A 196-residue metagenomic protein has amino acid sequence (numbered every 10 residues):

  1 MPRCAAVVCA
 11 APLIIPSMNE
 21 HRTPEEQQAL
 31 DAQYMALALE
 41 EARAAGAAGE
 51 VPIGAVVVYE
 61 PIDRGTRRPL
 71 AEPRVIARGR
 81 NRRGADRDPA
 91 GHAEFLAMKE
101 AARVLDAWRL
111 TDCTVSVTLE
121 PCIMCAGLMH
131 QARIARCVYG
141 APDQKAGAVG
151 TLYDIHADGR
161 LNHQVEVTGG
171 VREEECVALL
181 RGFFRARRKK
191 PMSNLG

Functional and structural regions predicted by a protein language model:
L13-A45, I62-A71, P121-M124, L128-G196: Zinc-dependent deaminase
A38, A42-A45, A55, A93 (+1 more regions): Small-residue (primarily alanine) positions within well-ordered alpha-helices, especially packing/interaction faces
I53-Y59: Short beta-strand scaffold segments in enzyme catalytic cores
I76-G79: A structural microfeature
A85-F95: A short, polar/charged loop-to-alpha-helix boundary motif
A107-E120: Immediate flanking context of iron-sulfur cluster ligation sites
